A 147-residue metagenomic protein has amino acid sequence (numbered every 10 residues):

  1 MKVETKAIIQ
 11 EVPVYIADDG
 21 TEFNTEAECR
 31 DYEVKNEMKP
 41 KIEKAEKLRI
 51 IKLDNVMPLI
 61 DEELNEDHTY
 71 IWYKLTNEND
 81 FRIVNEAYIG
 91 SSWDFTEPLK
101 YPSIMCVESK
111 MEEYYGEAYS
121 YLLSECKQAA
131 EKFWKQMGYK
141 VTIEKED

Functional and structural regions predicted by a protein language model:
K2-G20: Short aromatic-glycine-(Arg/Gly/Cys) micro-motifs in beta-strand/loop hairpins
D18-N24, Y121: A short, exposed loop/beta-hairpin motif centered on an aromatic-Gly-Thr core
A27-P40: Short active-site loop/helix that positions an aromatic residue
E37-D80: Charge-dense polyanion-binding interfaces
E63-W134: Acidic, low-complexity, intrinsically disordered interaction modules
Y139-D147: Short acidic DE-rich linear segments
